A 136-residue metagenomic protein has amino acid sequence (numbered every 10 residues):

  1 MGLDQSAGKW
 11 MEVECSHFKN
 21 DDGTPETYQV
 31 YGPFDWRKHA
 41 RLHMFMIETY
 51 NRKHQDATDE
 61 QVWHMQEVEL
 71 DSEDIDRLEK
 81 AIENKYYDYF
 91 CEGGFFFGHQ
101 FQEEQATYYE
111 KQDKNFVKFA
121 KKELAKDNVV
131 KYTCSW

Functional and structural regions predicted by a protein language model:
M1-W136: Acidic (Asp/Glu-rich) sequence patches and key acidic residues that form negatively charged surfaces used
